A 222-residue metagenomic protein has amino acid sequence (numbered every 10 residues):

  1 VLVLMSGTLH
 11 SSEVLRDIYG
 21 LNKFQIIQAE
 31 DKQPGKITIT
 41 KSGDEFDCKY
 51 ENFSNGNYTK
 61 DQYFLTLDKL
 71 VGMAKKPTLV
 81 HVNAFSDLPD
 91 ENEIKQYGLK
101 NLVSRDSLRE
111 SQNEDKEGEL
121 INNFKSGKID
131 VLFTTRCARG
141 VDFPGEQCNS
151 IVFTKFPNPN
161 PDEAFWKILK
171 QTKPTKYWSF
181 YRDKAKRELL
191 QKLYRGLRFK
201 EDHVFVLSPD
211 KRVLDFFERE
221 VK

Functional and structural regions predicted by a protein language model:
V1-K222: ASCE RecA-like P-loop NTPase motor cores that couple ATP hydrolysis to mechanical translocation on nucleic acids
